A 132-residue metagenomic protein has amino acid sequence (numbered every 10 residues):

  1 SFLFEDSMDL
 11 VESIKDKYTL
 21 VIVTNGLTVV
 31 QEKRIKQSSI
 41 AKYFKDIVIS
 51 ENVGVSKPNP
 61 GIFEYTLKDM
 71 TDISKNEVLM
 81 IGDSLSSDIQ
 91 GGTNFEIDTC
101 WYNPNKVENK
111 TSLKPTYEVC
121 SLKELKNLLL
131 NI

Functional and structural regions predicted by a protein language model:
S1-D9: N-terminal helical cap/lid subdomain that shapes the substrate entry/recognition surface in HAD-like hydrolases
M8, E12, V21, G26-I132: Asp-based, Mg2+/Mn2+-dependent phosphohydrolase catalytic module
D16-K17: Structured helix-beta-strand junction loops
